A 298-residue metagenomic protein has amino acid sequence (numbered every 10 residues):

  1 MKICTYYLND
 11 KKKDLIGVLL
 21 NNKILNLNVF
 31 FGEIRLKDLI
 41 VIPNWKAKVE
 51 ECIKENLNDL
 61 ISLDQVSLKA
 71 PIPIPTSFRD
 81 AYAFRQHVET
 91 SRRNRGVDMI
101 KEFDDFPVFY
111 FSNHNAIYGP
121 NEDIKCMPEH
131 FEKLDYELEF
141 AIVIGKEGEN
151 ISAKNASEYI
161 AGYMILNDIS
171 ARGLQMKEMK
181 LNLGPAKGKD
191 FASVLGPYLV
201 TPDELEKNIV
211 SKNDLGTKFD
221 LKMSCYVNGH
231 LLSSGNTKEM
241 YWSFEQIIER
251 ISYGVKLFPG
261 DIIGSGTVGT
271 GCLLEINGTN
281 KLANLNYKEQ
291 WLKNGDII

Functional and structural regions predicted by a protein language model:
M1, T5-F31, K187, S193 (+4 more regions): Charged, cofactor-coupling segments
M1-V108, H114: N-terminal non-catalytic cap/leader segment that marks the start of a structured domain
I72-I248, G254, E289-K293, I297: Glycine-enriched loop-and-adjacent helix/strand subsegments that border the catalytic/binding cleft of enzyme cores
N167, S265-G266: Active-site flanking residues adjacent to catalytic metal/cofactor-binding acidic residues
S233-N236, P259, E275: Extended hydrophobic-aromatic, low-complexity segments
P259-G260, G295: Loop/turn positions that initiate beta-strands
I263-G264, I298: Generic structural signal for buried aliphatic residues
